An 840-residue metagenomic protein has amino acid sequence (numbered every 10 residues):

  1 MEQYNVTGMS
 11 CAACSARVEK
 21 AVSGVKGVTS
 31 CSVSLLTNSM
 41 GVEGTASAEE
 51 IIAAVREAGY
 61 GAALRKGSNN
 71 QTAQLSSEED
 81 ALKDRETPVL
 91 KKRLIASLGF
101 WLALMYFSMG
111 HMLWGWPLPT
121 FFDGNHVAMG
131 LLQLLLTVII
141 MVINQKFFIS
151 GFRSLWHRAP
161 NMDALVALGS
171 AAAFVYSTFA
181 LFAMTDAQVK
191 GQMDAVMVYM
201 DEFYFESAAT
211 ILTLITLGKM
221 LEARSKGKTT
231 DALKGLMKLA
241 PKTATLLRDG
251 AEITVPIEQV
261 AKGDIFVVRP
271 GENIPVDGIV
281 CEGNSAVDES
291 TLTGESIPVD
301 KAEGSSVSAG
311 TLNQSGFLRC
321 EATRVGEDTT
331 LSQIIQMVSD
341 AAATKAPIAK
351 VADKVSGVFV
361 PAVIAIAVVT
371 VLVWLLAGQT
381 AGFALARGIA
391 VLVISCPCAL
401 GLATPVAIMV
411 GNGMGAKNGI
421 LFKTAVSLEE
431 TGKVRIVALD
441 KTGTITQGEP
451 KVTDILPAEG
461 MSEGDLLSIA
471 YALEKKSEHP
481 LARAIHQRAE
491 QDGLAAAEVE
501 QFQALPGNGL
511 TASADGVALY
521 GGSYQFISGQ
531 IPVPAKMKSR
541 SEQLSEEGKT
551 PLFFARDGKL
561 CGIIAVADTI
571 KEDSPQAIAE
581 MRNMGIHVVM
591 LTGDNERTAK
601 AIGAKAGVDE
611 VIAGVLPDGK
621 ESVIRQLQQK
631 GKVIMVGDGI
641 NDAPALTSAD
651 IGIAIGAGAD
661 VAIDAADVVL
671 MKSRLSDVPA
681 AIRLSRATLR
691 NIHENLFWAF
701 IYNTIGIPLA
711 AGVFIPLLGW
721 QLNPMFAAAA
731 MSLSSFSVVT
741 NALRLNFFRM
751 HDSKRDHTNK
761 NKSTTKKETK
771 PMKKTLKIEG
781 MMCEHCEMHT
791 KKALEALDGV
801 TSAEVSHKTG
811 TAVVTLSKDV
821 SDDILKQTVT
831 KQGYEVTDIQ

Functional and structural regions predicted by a protein language model:
M1-G130, R153, K226, A251-T254 (+2 more regions): Flexible metal-binding regulatory segments at protein termini and peripheral loops
A16, T29, V434, A514-G516 (+3 more regions): Conserved ATP-binding TGD loop and adjacent catalytic N/P-domain core of P-type ATPases
K26-E49, F203, K234-D328, A425-A470 (+3 more regions): Conserved cytosolic catalytic loops of P-type ATPases
V89-T243, K354, G719-P724, A730: Transmembrane helix-loop-helix hairpins at the membrane interface
K92, T311, G432-L439, I445-E478 (+3 more regions): ATP-driven catalytic headpiece of P-type ATPases
L113-V127, W156, V175, M414 (+7 more regions): Membrane-embedded alpha-helical bundles of multi-pass transporters
M184-A187, M193-A195, A209-P270, K301 (+8 more regions): Juxtamembrane coupling segments of multi-pass membrane pumps/enzymes
L292, V351, A386, A399-L473 (+4 more regions): Conserved catalytic phosphorylation-site environment of P-type ATPases
